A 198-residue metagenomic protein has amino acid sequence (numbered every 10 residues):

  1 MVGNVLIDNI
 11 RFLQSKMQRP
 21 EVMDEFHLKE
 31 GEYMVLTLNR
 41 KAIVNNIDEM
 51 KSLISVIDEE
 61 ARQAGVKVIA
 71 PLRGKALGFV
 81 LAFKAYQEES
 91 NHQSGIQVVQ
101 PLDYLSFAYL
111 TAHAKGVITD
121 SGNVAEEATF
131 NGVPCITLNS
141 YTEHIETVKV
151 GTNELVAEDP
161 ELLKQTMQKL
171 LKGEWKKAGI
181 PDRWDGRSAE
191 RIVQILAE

Functional and structural regions predicted by a protein language model:
M1-L72, A76-E198: Nucleotide-activated sugar donor-binding and catalytic core shared by glycosyltransferases and related lipid-linked
